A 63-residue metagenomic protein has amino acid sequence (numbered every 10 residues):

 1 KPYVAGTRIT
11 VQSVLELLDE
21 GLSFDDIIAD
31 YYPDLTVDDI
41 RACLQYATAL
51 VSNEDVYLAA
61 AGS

Functional and structural regions predicted by a protein language model:
K1-I9: Short, Lys/Arg-enriched anionic-surface-contact patches
T10-S63: Long, charge-rich, low-complexity alpha-helical segments
